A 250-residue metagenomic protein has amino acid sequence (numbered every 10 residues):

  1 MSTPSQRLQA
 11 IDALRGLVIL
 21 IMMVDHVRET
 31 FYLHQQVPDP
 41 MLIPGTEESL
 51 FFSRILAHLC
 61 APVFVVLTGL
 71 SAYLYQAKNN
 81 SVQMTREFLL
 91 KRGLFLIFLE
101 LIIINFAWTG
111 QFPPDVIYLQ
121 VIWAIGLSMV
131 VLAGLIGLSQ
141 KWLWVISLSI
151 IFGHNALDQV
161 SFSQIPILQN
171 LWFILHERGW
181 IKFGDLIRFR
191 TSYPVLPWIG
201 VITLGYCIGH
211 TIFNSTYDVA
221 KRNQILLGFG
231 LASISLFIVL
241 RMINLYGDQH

Functional and structural regions predicted by a protein language model:
M1-H250: Alpha-helical transmembrane segments and their immediate juxtamembrane cytosolic regions
